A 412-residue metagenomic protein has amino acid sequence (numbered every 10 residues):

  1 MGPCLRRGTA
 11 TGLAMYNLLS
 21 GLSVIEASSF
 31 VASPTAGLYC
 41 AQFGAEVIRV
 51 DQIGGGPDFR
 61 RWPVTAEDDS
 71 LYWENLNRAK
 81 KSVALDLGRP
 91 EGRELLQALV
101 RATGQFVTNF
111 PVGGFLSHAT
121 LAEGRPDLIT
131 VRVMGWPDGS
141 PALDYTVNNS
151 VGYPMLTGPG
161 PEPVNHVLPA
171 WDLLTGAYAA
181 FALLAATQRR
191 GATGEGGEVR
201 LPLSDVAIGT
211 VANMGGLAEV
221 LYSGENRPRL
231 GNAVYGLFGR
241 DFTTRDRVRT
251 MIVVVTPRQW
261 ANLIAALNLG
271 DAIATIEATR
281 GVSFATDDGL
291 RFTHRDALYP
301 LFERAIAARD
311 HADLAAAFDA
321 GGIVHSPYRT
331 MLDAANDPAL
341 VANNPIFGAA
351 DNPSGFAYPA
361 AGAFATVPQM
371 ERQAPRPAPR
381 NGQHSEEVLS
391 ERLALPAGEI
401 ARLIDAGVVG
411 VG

Functional and structural regions predicted by a protein language model:
L5, A10-E195, A312, R380 (+1 more regions): N-terminal helix-loop segment corresponding to the beta1-alpha1 unit of nucleotide/adenylate-binding folds
W73, N226-V234, R240-D241, I252 (+3 more regions): Short Gly/Pro-enriched turn/cap motifs at secondary-structure boundaries
V164-L174, G196-E198, R229-L230, L237-G239 (+3 more regions): A short glycine-threonine-serine/GTX helix/turn-capping micro-motif
V167-L184, L203-N213, V255, Q259: Mid-domain beta-loop-alpha active-site segment that forms a flexible, acidic cofactor/metal-binding surface
G176-G197, N213-V220, I264-I276: Oxidoreductase and adenylate-handling cofactor-binding alpha/beta cores
F238-G321, H325: Aromatic-enriched alpha-helical interface/lid elements that frame and gate functional surfaces
I306-P368: C-terminal core of ALDH-fold dehydrogenases
D351-R402: Flexible, small-/acidic-enriched active-site or ligand-binding loops
